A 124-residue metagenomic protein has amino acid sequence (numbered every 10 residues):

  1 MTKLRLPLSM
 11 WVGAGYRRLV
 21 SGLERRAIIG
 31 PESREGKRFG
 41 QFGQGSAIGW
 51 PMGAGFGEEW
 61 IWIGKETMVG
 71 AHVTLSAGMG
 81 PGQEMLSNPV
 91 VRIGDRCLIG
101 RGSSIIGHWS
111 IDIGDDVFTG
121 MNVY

Functional and structural regions predicted by a protein language model:
M1-Y124: Domain-scale signature associated with acetyltransferase and cell-envelope carbohydrate enzymes
